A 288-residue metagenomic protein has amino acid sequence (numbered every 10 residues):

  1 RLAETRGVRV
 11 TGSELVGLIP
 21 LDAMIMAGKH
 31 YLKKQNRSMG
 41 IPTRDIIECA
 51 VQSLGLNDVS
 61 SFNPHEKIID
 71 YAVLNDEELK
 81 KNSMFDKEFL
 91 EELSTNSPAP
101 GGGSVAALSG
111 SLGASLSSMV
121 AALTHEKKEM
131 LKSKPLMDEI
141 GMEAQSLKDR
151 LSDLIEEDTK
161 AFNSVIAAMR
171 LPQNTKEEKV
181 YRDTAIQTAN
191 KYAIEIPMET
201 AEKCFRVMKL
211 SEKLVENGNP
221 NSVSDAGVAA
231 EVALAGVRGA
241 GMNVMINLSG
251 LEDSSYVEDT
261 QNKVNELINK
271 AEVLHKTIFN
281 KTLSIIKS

Functional and structural regions predicted by a protein language model:
R1-M84: Long, contiguous binding/interaction regions
A3-L18, K128-K132, E216-A226, N247-T260 (+1 more regions): Flexible, glycine/charged-enriched surface loops at secondary-structure junctions
S61-S97, A106, T124-M137: Non-catalytic terminal/interface segments that mediate subunit docking, oligomerization, and allosteric communication
L93-S118, N221-A240: Conserved phosphate/anionic-ligand binding catalytic regions in large, soluble enzymes, centered on
K128-P172, L267-I268, E272-K276: A structural-propensity feature for long, helix-poor, extended segments
R150, R182, I186, N190 (+1 more regions): Long, non-coiled-coil amphipathic alpha-helical linker/lever segments that couple catalytic cores to other domains
D158-E231, A235, N247: Amphipathic alpha-helical interface segments
Y192-V207, A240-V244, K270-K281: Amphipathic alpha-helical coiled-coil segments
